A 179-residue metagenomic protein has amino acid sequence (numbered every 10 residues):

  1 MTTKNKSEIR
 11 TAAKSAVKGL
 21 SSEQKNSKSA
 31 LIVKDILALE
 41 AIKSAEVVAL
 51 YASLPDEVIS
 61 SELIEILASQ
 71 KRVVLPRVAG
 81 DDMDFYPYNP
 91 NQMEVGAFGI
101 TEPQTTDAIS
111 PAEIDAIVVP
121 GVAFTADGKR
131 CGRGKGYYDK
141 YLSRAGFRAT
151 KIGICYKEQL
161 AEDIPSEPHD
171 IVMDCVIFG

Functional and structural regions predicted by a protein language model:
M1-A112: N-terminal active-site beta-alpha-beta segment that forms phosphate/nucleotide-binding and substrate-recognition loops
M83-G179: Conserved phosphate- and dinucleotide-binding cores of soluble alpha/beta proteins, encompassing both enzyme active
